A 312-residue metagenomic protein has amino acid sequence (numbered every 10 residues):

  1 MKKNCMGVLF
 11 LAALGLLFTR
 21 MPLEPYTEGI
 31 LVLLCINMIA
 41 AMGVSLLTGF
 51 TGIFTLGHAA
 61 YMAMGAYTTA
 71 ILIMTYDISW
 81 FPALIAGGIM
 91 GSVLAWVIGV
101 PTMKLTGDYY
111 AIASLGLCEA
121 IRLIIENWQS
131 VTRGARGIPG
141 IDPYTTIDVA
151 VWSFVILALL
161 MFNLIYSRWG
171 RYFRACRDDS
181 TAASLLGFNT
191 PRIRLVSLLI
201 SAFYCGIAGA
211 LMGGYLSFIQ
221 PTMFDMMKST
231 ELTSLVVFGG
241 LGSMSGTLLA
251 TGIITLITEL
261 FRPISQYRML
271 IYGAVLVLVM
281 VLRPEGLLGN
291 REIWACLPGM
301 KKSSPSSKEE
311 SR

Functional and structural regions predicted by a protein language model:
M1-I39, T68, T75-A83, S311: Membrane-interfacial amphipathic/re-entrant helices at transmembrane-helix boundaries
M1-L16, D178-S180, S184-R192, F261-R312: Cytosolic-side transmembrane-helix boundaries in multi-pass membrane proteins
L23-M74, P101-Y110, F173, S180-S184 (+2 more regions): Single transmembrane alpha-helix segments in multi-pass membrane proteins
N37, A66-Y67, G88-S92, L115-A120 (+8 more regions): Residue-level recognition of pore/gate-forming positions within transmembrane alpha-helices of multi-pass
Y76-E119, L249-T251: Alpha-helical transmembrane segments within multi-pass membrane transporters and channels
I85, L195-V277, V281: Transmembrane alpha-helical segments in multi-pass inner-membrane proteins
D108, I112-S167, M300, S304-R312: Transmembrane helix-bundle core of multi-pass membrane transporters and related energy-transducing complexes
T146-Q220: Helix-loop-helix "hairpin" substructures at the membrane interface of multi-pass membrane proteins
